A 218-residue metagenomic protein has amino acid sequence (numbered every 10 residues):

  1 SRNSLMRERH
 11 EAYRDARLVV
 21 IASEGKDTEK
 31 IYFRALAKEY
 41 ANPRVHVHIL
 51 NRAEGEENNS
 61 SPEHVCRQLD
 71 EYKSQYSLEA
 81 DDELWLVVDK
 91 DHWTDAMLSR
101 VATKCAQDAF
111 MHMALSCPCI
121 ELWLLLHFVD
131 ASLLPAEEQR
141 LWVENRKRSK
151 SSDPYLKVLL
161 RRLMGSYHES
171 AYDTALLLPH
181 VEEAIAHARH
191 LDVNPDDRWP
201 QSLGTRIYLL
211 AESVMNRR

Functional and structural regions predicted by a protein language model:
S1-R17, R34-R52, K73-W85, K90-R218: C-terminal accessory helical subdomains adjacent to catalytic cores in phosphodiester- and nucleotide-handling enzymes
L18-A22: Conserved beta-strand elements of the Class I
E24-K26: Helix N-cap/beta->alpha junction signal
T28-I31: Short N-terminal binding/cap micro-motifs at the start of the first secondary-structure element
R44-C66: Acidic/glycine-enriched edge-of-secondary-structure segments
R67-Y72: Alpha-helical scaffolding within the catalytic cores of extracellular/periplasmic polymer-degrading hydrolases
